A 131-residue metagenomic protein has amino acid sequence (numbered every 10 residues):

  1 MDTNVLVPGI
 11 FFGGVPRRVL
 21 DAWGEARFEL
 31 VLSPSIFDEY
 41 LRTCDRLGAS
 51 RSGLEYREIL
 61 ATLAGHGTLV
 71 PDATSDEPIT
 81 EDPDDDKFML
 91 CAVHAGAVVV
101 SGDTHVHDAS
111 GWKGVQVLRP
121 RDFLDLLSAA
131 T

Functional and structural regions predicted by a protein language model:
M1, F11, P16-R46: PIN/NYN-family metal-dependent endoribonuclease catalytic core
G14, V31, L54, I79-D86: Residues at secondary-structure transition points
A22, C91, A109: Hydrophobic/aromatic ligand-binding patch that stacks against planar heteroaromatic rings of cofactors or nucleotides
G65-V98, T104: Active-site neighborhoods of divalent-metal-dependent phosphate/nucleic-acid chemistry enzymes
P78-I79, D86, V98, T104-T131: Acidic, PIN/NYN-like endoribonuclease modules and their adjacent C-terminal/linker elements
